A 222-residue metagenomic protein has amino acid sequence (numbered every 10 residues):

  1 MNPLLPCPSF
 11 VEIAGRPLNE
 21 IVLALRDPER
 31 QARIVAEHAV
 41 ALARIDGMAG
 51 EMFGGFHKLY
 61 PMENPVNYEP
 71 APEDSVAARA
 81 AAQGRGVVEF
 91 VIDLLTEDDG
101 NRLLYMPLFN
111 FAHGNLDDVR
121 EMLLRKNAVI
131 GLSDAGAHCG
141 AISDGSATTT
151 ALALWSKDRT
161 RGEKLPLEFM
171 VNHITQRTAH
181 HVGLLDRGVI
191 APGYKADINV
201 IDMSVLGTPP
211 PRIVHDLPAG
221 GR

Functional and structural regions predicted by a protein language model:
M1-K164: Active-site neighborhoods of metal-dependent hydrolases
G84, D134, M170, T178 (+2 more regions): Divalent metal-coordination and catalytic microenvironments
E89-L95, P166-T175, I190, Y194: Short, well-structured alpha-helical segments that form the helix of a local strand-helix-strand
L104-D118, T178-G188, R212-I213: Flexible, glycine/threonine-enriched loop-and-boundary segments that flank and lead into catalytic domains of large
E121-A128, S133, V200-R222: C-terminal cap of metal-dependent C-N hydrolases
A141-I142, E163, L167, V182-L185 (+1 more regions): Alpha-helix N-cap/helix-initiation motif
T150-A153, N172, Q176: Internal, well-ordered alpha-helical scaffold/interface segments that support domain packing or protein-protein contacts
A179, L185-P210: Structural signature of the urease/amidohydrolase superfamily beta/alpha-barrel
